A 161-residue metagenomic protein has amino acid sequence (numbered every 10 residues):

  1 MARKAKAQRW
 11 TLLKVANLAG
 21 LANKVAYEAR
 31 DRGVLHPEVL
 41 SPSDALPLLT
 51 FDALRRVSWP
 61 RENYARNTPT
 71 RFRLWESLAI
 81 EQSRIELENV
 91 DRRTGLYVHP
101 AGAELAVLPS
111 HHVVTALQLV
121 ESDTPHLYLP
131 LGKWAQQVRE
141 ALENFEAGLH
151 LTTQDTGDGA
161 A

Functional and structural regions predicted by a protein language model:
M1-A26: Polyanion-binding surface elements
A7-L13, R30, P37, L48: Solvent-exposed, well-ordered amphipathic alpha-helical segments that flank/support binding or catalytic loops
W10, K24, S43-L49: Short, well-structured alpha-helical interface segments that form or flank functional binding sites
T11, A22, S41, P60-R61 (+1 more regions): Helix N-cap and loop-to-helix transition residues
N17, D31, R55: Short polybasic/polar patches that bind polyanions
G20-S43: Major-groove DNA-recognition helix of helix-turn-helix-type DNA-binding domains
P47-E86: A short, Lys/Arg-enriched interface patch at domain edges and termini
R73-A161: Low-complexity intrinsically disordered segments
